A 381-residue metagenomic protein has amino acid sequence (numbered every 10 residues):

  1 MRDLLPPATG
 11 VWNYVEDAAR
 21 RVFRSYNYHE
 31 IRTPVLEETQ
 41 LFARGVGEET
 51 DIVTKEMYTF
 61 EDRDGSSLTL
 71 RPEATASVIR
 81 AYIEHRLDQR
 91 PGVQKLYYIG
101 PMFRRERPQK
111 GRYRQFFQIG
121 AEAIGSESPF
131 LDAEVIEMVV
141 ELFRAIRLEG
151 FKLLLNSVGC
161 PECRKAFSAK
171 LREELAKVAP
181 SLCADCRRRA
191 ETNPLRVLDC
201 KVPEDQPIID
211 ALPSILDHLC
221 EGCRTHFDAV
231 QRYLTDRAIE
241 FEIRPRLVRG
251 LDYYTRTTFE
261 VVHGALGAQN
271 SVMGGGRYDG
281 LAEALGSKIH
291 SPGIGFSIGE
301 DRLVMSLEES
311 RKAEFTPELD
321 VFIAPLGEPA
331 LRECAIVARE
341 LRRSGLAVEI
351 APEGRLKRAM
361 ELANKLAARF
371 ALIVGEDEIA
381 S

Functional and structural regions predicted by a protein language model:
M1-S381: TRNA-recognition modules of translation machinery and tRNA-sensing kinases, especially anticodon-binding
